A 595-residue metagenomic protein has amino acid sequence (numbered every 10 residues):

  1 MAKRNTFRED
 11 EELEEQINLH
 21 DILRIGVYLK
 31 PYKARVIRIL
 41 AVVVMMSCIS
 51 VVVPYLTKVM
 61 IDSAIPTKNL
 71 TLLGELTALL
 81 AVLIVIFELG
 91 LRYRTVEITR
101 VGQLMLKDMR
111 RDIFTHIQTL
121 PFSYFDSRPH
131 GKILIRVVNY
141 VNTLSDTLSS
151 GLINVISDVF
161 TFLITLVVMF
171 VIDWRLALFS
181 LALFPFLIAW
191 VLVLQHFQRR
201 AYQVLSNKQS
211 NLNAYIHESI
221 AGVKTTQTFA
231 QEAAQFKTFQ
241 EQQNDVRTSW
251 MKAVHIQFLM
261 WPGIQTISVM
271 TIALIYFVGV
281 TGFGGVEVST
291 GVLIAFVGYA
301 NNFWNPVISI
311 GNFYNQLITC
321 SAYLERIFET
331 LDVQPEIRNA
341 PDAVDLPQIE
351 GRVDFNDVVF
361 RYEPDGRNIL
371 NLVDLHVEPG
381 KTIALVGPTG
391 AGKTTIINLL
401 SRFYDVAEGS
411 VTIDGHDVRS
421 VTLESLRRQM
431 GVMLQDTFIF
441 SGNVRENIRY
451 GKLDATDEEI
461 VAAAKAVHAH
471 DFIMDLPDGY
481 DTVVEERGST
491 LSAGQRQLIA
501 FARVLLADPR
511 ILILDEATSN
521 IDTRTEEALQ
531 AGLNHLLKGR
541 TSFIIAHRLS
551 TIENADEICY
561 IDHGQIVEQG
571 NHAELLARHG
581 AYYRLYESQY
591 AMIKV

Functional and structural regions predicted by a protein language model:
M1-S50, I65-L76, Y93-I98, G102-M105 (+11 more regions): Membrane-integrated ABC transporters
R4-L13, Q103, R111-V141, A214-T238 (+5 more regions): Short intracellular "coupling" helices and adjacent cytoplasmic loop segments at the cytosolic face of multi-pass
P31, R35-C48, A78-L79, L83-L89 (+2 more regions): Transmembrane helices of ABC transporter permease
K33-A34, F122-S123, N139-L148, L152 (+8 more regions): An intracellular "coupling" helix at the cytosolic face of ABC transporter transmembrane type-1 domains
V53-T57, R94, I113, I164 (+5 more regions): Hydrophobic/aromatic residues in alpha-helical transmembrane segments
I65-E75, V168-A182, K252-E325, T330-L331: Helix-loop-helix
L83-G102, S149, I153-F160, F179-L205 (+5 more regions): Alpha-helical transmembrane segments of multi-pass membrane proteins
N339-A340, L346-V595: ABC-type nucleotide-binding domain
